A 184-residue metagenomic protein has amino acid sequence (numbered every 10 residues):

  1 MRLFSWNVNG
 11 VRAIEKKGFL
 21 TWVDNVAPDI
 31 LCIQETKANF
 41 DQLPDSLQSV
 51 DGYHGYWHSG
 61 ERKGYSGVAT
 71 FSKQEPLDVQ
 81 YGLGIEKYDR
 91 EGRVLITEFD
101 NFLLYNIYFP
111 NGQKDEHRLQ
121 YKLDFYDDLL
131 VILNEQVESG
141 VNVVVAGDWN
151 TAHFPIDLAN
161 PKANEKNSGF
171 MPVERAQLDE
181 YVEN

Functional and structural regions predicted by a protein language model:
M1-N9, N101-Q113, A146: Active-site-proximal beta-strand elements of phosphoester/diester hydrolases
M1-V50, H54, G60-S66, Y81 (+1 more regions): N-terminal, active-site-proximal structural segment of metallo-dependent hydrolase catalytic domains
N7, V23-D41, L104, L133-P155: Active-site beta-strand/loop signature of hydrolases that rely on acidic residues for catalysis
R12, F40-Q42, G64-Y65, Q113-E116 (+1 more regions): Short catalytic/ligand-binding loop motif for oxyanion handling, primarily in non-cytosolic enzymes, centered on
K16-K17, E91, R175: Structural motif corresponding to alpha-helix initiation and N-cap regions
K37, P44-G112: Structured beta-strand-rich core segments of catalytic domains in phosphoester-bond hydrolases
D51-H54, D127-N184: Metal-dependent phosphoesterases centered on the DNase I-like endonuclease/exonuclease/phosphatase
G84-I85, P110-Y126, K162-N167: Surface-exposed cleft-lining segments at the edges of enzyme active sites
